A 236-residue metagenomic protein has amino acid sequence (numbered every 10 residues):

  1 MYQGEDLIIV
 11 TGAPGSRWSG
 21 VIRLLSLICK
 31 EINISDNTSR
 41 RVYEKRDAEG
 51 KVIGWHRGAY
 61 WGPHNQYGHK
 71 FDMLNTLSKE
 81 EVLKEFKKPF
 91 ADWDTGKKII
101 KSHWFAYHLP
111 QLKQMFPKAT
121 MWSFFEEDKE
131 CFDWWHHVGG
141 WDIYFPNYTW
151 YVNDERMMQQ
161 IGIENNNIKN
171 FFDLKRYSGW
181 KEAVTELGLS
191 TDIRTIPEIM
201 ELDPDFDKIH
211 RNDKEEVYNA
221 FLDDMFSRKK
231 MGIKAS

Functional and structural regions predicted by a protein language model:
M1-D6, R156-S236: PAPS-dependent sulfotransferases, especially Golgi type II membrane carbohydrate sulfotransferases
M1-E85, R194-A220, S236: PAPS-dependent sulfotransferase catalytic core
K84-D92: Short, well-structured alpha-helical segments in soluble
W93-D192: PAPS-dependent sulfotransferase catalytic domain
